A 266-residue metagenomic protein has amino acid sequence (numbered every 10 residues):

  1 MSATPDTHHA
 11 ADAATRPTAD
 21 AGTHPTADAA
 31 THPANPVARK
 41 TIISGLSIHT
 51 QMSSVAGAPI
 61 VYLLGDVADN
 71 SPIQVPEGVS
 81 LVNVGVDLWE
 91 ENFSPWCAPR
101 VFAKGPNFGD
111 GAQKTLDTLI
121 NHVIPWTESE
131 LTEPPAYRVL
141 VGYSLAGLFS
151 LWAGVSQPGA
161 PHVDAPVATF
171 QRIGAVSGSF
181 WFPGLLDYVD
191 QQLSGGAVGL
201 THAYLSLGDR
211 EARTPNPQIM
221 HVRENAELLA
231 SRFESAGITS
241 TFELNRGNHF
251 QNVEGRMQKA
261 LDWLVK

Functional and structural regions predicted by a protein language model:
T7-T31: Long, intrinsically disordered low-complexity tandem-repeat segments
H32-K266: Non-catalytic cap/lid and distal C-terminal segments of serine-dependent acyl enzymes
